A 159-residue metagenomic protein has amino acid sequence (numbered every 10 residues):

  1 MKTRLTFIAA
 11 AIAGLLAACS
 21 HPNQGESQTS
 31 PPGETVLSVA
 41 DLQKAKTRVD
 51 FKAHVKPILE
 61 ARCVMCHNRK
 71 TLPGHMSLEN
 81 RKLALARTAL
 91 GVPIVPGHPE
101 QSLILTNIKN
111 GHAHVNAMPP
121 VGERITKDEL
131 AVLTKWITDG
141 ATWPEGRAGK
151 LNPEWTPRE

Functional and structural regions predicted by a protein language model:
M1-I8: Bacterial N-terminal signal peptides that target proteins for export
A9-A17: Bacterial N-terminal signal peptides
C19-E159: Aromatic- and Gly/Pro-enriched helix-to-coil junctions and flexible linker segments
